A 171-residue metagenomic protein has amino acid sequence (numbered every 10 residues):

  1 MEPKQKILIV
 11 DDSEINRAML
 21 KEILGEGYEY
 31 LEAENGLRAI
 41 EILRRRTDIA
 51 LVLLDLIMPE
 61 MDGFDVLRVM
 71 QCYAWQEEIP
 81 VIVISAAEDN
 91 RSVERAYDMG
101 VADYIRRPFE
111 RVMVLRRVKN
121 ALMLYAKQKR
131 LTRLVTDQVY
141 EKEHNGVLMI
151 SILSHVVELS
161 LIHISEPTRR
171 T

Functional and structural regions predicted by a protein language model:
E2-Q5, S13-E32, R44-R45: Two-component/phosphorelay signaling modules centered on CheY-like receiver
E32-E41, G63: Helix N-cap/capping motif at the beta->alpha junctions
E41-I42, F64-E77: Short amphipathic alpha-helix used as the core "switch/output" element in two-component signaling
M58: Receiver (REC) domain active-site loop signature in two-component systems and cognate sites in sensor histidine kinases
R91, F109-V118: C-terminal output helix
H163-T171: Single conserved hydrophobic/aromatic residue that forms the stacking wall/gate of nucleotide- or nucleobase-binding
